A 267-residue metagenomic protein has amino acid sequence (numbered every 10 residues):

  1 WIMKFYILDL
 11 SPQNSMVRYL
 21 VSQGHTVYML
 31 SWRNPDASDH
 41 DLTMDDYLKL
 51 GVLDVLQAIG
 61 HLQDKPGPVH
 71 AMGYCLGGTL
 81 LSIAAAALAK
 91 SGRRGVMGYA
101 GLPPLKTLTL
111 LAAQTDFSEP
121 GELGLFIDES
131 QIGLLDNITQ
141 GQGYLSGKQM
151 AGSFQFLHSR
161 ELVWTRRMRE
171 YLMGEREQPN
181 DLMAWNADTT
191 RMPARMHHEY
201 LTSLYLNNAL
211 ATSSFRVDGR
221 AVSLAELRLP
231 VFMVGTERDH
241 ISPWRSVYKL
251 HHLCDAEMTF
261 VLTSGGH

Functional and structural regions predicted by a protein language model:
W1-D36: Short, surface-exposed "cap/lid" segments of acyl-processing enzymes
D39-Q63: Alpha/beta-hydrolase active-site loop
H61, K65-G67, L80, A84-H198: Alpha/beta-hydrolase-fold enzymes
A71-G73, L111, V234: Short beta-strand immediately N-terminal to the catalytic nucleophile in serine-hydrolase-like folds
G73-G77, L81: Gly/Ala-rich beta-loop-alpha elbow adjacent to hydrolase catalytic centers
A112, R238, T263-H267: Histidine-bearing beta->alpha loop at or near hydrolase active sites
L227, M233-G235, D239: Short beta-strand/loop motif that positions the catalytic acidic residue of the alpha/beta-hydrolase fold
P243-L253, S264: Short alpha-helix in the alpha/beta-hydrolase fold that links the catalytic acid
